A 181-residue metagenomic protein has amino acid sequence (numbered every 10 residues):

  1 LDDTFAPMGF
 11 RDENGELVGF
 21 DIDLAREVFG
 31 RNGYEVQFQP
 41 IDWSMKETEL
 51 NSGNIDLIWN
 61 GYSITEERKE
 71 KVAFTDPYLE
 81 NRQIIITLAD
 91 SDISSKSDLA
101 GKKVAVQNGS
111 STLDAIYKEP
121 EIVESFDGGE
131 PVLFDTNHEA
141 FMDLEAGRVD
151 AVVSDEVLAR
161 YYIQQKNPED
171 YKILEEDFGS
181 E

Functional and structural regions predicted by a protein language model:
L1-G61, L133: Extracytoplasmic small-molecule ligand-binding "clamshell" domains of the periplasmic binding protein/Venus flytrap
D3, L79-T87, E156-E181: Periplasmic-binding protein-like
T4-A6, W43-M45, S63-E67, S91-I93 (+5 more regions): Solvent-exposed loop/turn segments at secondary-structure junctions within structured extracellular/periplasmic domains
G9-N14, A25-Y34, T112-L133, I163-P168: Ligand-binding cleft/hinge of the Venus flytrap
L17, K102-G109, F134: Short beta-strand->loop
L24-A25, K46-E49, A140-D143, V149 (+1 more regions): Short, hydrophobic alpha-helical packing/hinge segments within bilobed ligand-binding/sensory domains
Y34-E35, N51-N60, K102-K103, E145-L158 (+1 more regions): Alpha-to-beta junction loops
T87-V104: Flexible hinge/capping segments at coil-to-helix
